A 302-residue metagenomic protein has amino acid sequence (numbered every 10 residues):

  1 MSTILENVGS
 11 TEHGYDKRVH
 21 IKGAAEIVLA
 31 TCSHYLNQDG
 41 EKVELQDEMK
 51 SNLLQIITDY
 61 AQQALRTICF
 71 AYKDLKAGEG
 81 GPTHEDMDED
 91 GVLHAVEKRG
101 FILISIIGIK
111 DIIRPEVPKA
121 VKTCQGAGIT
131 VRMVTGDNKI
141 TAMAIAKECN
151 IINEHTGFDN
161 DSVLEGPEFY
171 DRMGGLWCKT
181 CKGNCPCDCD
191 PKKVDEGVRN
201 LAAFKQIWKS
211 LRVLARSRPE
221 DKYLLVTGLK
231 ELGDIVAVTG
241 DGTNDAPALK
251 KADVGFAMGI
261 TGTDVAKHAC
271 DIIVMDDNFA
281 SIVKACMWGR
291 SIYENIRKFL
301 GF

Functional and structural regions predicted by a protein language model:
M1: Carbohydrate-binding surface patches
I4-G228, L232, A246, A252 (+3 more regions): Cytosolic catalytic headpieces and adjacent flexible linkers of membrane translocases
P219, Y223, I282-F302: Soluble-to-membrane junctions at the N-terminal ends of transmembrane alpha-helices in multi-pass ion-transporting
A269: Divalent-cation-assisted or electrostatically stabilized phosphate/pyrophosphate-binding catalytic cores
